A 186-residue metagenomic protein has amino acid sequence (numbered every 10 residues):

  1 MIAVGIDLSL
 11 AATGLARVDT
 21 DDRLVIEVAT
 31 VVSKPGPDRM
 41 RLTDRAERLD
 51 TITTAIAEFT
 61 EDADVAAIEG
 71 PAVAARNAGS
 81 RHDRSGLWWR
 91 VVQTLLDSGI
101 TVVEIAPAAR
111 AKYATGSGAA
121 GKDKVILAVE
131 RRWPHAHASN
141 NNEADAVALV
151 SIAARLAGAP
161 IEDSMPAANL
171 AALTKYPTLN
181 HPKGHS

Functional and structural regions predicted by a protein language model:
M1-S186: Phosphate- and other anionic-substrate recognition elements at nucleic-acid/protein interfaces
